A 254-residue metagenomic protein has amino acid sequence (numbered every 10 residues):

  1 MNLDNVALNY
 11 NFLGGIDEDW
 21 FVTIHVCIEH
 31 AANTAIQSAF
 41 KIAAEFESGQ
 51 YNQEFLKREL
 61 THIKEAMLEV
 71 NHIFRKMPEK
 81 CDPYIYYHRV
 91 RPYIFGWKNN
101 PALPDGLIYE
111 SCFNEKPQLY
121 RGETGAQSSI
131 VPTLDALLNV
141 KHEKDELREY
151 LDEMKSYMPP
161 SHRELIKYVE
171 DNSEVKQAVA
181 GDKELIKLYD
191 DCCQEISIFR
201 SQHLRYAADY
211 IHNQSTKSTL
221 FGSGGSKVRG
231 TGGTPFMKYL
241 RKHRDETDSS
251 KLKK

Functional and structural regions predicted by a protein language model:
M1-K254: Surface-exposed peri-terminal alpha-helical interaction modules
